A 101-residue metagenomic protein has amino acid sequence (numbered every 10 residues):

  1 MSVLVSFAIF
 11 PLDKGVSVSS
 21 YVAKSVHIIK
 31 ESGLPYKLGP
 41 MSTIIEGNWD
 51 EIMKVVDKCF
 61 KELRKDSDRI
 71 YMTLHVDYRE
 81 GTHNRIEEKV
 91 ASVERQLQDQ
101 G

Functional and structural regions predicted by a protein language model:
M1-G101: Charge-rich, low-complexity N-terminal segments
